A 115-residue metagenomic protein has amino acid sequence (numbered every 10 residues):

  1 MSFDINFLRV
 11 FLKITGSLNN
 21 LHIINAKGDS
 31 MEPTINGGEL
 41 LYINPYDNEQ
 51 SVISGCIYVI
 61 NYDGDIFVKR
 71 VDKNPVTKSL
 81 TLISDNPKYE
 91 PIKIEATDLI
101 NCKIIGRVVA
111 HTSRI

Functional and structural regions predicted by a protein language model:
M1-L8: Extended boundary segments
F11: Post-HExxH zinc-binding segment in Zn-dependent metallohydrolases
I14-I115: Acidic/glycine-rich C-terminal interaction modules and beta/coil loop segments that lie outside canonical DNA-binding
